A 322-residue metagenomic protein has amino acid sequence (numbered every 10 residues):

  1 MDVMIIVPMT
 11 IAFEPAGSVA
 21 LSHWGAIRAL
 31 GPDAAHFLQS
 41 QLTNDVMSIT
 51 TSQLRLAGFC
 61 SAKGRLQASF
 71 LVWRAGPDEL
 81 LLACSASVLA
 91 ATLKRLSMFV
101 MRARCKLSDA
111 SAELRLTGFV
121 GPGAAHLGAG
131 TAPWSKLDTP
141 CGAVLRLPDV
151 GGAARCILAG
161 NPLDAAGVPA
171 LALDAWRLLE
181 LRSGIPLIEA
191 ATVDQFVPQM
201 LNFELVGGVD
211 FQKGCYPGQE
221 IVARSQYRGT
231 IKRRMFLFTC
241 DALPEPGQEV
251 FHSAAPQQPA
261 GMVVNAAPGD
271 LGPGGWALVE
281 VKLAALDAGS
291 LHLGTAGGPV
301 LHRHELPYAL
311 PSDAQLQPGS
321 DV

Functional and structural regions predicted by a protein language model:
D2-A68, R74-P77: Acidic, proline/glycine-enriched N-terminal capping motif
I6, L201-G208, A223-V322: Glycine-rich, small/acidic residue-mixed loop/short-helix segments
P8-E14, A57-S69, V100-A103, L137-L145 (+3 more regions): Short amphipathic beta-strand starts and helix->beta connectors
G17-V19, G25-R28, L71-S183: Acidic, low-complexity central loop/insert segments
D45-V46, S97-C105, G167-W176, A254-P259 (+1 more regions): A common structural junction motif
G58, P122-D138, P244-Q258: Short amphipathic alpha-helix segments
L173, L179-E204: Short, conserved active-site entrance elements at the starts or edges of catalytic domains
